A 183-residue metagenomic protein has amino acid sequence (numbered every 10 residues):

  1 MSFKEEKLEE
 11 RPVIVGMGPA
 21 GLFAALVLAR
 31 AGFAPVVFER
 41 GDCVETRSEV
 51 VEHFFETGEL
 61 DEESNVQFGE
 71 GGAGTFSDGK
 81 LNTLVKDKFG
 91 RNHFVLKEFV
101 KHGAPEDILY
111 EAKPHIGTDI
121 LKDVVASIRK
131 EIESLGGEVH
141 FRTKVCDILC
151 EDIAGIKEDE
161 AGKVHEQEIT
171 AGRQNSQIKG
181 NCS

Functional and structural regions predicted by a protein language model:
M1-S183: Residues forming the flavin
